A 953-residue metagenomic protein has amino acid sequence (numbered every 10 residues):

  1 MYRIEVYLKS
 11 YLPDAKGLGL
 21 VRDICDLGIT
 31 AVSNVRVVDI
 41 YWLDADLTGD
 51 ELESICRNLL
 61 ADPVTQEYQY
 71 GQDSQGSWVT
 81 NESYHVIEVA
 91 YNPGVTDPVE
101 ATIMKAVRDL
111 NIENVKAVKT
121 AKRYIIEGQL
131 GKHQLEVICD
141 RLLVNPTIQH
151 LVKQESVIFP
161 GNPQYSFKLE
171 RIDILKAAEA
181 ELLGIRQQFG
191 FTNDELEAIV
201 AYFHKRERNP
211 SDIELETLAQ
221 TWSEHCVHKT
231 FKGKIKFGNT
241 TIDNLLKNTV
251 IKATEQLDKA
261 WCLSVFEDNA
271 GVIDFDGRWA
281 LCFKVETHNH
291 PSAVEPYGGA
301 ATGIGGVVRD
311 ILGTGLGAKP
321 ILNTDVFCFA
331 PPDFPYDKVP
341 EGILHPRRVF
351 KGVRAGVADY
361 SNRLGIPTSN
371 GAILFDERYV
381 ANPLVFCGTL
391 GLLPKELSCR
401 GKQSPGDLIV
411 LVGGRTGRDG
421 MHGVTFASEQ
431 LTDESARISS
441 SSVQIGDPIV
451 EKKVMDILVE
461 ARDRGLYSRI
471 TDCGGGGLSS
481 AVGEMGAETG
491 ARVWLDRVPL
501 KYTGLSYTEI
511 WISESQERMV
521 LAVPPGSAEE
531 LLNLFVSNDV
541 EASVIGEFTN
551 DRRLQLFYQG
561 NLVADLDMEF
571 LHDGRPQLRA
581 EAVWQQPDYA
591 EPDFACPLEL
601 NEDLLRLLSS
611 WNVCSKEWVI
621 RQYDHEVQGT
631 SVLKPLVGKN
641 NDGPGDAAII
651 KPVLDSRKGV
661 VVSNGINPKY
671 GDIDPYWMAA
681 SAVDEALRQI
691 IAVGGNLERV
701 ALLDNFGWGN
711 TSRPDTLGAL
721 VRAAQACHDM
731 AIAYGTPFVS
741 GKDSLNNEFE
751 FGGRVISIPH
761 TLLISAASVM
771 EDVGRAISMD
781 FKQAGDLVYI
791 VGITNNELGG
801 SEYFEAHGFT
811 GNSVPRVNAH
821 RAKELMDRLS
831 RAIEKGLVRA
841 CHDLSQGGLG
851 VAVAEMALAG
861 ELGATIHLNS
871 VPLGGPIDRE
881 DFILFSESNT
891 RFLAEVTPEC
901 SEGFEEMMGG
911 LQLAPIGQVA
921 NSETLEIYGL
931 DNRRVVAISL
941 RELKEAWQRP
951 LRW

Functional and structural regions predicted by a protein language model:
M1, L12-C25, M104, F885: Long, contiguous binding/interaction regions
M1-S10, V37-W42, N81-P93, K122-Y124 (+1 more regions): Short glycine-/aliphatic-rich beta-strand segments at the starts of folded cytosolic domains
V6-S10, W42-G49, V89-Y91, Y124-K132 (+2 more regions): Short beta-strand-to-loop capping motifs
Y7-K16, D46-L47, E88-V99, L130 (+3 more regions): Short, surface-exposed ligand-recognition loops at beta-strand->loop->(often short) alpha-helix junctions that present
G19, D23-V79: Acidic (E/D-rich), amphipathic helical modules within compact regulatory domains
V35, D109-R123, E127: Interaction-mediating elements
Q66-V115: Short, solvent-exposed interaction modules
G94-T96, V115-A117, A121, V137 (+1 more regions): Glycine/proline-enriched, intrinsically flexible loops and inter-domain linkers
